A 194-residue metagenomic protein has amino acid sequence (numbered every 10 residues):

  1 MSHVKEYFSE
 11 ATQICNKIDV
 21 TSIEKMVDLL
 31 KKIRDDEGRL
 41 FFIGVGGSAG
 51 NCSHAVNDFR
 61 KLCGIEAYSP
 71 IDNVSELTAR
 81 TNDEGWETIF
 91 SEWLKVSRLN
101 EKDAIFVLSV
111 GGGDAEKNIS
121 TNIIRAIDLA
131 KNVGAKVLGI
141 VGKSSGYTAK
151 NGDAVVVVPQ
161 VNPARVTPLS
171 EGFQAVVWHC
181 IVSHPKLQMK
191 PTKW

Functional and structural regions predicted by a protein language model:
M1-I18: Generic N-terminal amphipathic, Lys/Arg-enriched alpha-helix
I18-D36: A short, well-structured juxtamembrane/interface segment
K31-A104: Glycine-rich, small/polar surface segments that engage phosphate groups of diverse ligands
V45-G50, G112-D114, S145: Gly/Ser/Thr-rich loops at beta-strand to alpha-helix junctions that form or flank small-molecule/cofactor-binding
R60, I124-K131: Surface-exposed amphipathic alpha-helices with a cationic face
A104, K136, D153-A154: Well-ordered beta-strand positions
G113-I123: Glycine/threonine-rich flexible loop motifs
N132, V141-W194: Short alpha-helices
